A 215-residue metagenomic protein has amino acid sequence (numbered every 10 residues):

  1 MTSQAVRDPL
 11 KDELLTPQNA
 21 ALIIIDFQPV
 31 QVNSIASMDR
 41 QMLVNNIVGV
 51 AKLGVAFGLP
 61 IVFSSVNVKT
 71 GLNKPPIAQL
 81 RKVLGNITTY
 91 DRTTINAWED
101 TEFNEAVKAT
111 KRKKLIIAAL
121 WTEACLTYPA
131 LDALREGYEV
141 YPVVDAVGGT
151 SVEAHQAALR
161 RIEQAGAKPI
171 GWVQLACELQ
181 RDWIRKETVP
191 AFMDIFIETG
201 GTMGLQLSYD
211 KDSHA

Functional and structural regions predicted by a protein language model:
T2-T93, A109, E139, A154-E163 (+3 more regions): Active-site acidic carboxylates
G71, W98, A124: Short alpha-helical
P76, E102, Y128-D132: A short acidic, amphipathic alpha-helical/loop segment
K82, E105, L131, R135: Short, well-ordered alpha-helices that flank and scaffold nucleotide-derived cofactor binding pockets
R92-E105: Short phosphate-binding loop-to-helix
I95-A97, A109, A133: Long, charged low-complexity segments
V107-K113: Glycine-rich phosphate-binding loop signature in dinucleotide/nucleotide-binding domains
K114-G166, I170: A contiguous pocket-lining binding segment that forms or flanks enzyme active sites
